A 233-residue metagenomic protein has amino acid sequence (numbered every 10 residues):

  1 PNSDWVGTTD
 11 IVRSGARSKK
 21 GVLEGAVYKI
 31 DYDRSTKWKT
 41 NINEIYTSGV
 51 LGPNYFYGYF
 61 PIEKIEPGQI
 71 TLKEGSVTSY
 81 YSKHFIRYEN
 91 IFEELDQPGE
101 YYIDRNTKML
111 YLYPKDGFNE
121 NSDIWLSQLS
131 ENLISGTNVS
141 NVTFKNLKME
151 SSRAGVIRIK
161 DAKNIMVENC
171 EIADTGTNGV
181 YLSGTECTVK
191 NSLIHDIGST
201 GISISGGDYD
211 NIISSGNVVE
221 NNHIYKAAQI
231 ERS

Functional and structural regions predicted by a protein language model:
P1-D161, M166, E171-A173, Y181 (+1 more regions): Extracellular polysaccharide-degrading/modifying enzymes targeting complex plant/algal/animal polysaccharides
S140-S151, K163-G176, E186-S199, N211-A228: Right-handed parallel beta-helix
S203-I204: Catalytic cores of eukaryotic secretory-pathway lumenal/extracellular enzymes that build and remodel glycoconjugates
G207: Active-site beta-loop-alpha junctions enriched in small/polar residues
